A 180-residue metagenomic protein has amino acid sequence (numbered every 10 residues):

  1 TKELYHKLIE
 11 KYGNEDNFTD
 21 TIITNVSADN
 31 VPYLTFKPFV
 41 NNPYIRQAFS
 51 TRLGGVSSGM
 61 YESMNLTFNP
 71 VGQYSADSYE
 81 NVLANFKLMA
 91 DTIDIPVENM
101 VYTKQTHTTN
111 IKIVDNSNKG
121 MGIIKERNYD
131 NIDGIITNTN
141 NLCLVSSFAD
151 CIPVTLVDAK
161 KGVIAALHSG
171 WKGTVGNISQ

Functional and structural regions predicted by a protein language model:
T1-Q180: Active-site microenvironment for binding and transforming phosphate-containing groups
